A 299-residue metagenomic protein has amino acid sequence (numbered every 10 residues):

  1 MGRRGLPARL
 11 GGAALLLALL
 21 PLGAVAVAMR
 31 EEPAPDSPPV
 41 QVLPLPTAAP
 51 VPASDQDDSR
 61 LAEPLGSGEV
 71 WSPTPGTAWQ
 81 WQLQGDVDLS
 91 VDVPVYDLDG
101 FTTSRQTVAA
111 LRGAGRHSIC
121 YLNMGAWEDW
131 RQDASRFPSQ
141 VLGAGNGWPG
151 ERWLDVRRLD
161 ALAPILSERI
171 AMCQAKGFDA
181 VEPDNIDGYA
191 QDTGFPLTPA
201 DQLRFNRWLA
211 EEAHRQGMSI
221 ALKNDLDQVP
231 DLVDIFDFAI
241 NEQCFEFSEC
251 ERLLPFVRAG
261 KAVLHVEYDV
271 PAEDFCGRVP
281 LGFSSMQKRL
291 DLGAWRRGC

Functional and structural regions predicted by a protein language model:
G2-L15: N-terminal Sec-pathway targeting helices
G11, D55-C299: Glycan-processing catalytic domains of CAZymes
G12-V25: Hydrophobic membrane-insertion alpha-helices, especially the h-region of bacterial N-terminal signal peptides
L17-A18, A28-E32, V51-A53, D184: Short intrinsically disordered, low-complexity segments
L22-P44: C-terminal region of N-terminal signal peptides and the immediate post-cleavage residues of exported proteins
D36-P38, L43-D55, L61-E63: Ser/Thr-rich, Proline-interspersed low-complexity disordered segments
